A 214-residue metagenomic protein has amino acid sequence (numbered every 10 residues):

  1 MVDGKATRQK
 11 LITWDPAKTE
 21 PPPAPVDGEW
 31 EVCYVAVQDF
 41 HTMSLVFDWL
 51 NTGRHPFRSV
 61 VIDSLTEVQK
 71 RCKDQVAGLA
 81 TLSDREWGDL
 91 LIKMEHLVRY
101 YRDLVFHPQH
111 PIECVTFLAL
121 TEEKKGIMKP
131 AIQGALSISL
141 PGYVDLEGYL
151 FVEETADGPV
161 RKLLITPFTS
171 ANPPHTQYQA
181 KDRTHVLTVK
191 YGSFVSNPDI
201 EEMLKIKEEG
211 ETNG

Functional and structural regions predicted by a protein language model:
M1-V61, T66-E67: Conserved P-loop
V2, V60-I62, Y101, E147 (+1 more regions): Generic structural hydrophobic/aromatic packing signal, biased to beta-strands
A36-D39, S83, S193: Intrinsic-disorder-associated interaction segments
W49, E67-R71, Y143, E147-L150: Conserved, well-folded catalytic cores of nucleic-acid-processing and energy-transducing macromolecular machines
S59-S139: P-loop NTPase motor core
E113-V189, F194: Phosphate-binding/switch region of NTP-binding enzymes
Y191-G214: Glycine- and charge-rich intrinsically disordered segments
